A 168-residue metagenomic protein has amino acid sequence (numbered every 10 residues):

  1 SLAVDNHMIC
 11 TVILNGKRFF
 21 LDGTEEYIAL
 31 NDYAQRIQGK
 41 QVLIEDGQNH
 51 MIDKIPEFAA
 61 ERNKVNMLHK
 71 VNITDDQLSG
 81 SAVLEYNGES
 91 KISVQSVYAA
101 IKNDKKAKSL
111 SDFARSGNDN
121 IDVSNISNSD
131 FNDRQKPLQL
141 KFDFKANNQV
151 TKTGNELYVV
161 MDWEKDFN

Functional and structural regions predicted by a protein language model:
L2-N168: A sensor for short, sequence-defined functional sites
